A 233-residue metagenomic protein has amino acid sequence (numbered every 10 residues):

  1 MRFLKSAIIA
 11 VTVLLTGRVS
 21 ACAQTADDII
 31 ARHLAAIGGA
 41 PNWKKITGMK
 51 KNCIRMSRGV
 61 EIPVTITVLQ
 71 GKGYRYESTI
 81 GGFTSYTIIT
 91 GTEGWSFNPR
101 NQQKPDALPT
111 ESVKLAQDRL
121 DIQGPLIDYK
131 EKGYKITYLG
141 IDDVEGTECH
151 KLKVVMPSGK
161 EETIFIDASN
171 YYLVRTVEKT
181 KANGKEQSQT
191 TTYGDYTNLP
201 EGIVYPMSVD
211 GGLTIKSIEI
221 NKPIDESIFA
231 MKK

Functional and structural regions predicted by a protein language model:
M1-R2: N-terminal secretory signal peptides that target proteins for export/translocation
S6-L14: Sec-dependent N-terminal signal peptides
L14-A21: C-terminal segment of classical bacterial N-terminal signal peptides
C22-A35, N42, E93-K160, K181-E186 (+1 more regions): Flexible, processing/modification-adjacent segments and terminal tails in exported/periplasmic/extracellular proteins
D27-N101: N-terminal mature ectodomain segment of secretory-pathway/periplasmic proteins
K51, Y76, T87, G94 (+4 more regions): Well-ordered beta-strand positions enriched in small/hydrophobic/aromatic, beta-favoring residues
V68-Q70, I88-I89, Y138, I166 (+1 more regions): Generic beta-strand structural signal
T147-K232: Gly/Pro-enriched, hydrophobic low-complexity segments that function as extracytoplasmic propeptides/linkers
